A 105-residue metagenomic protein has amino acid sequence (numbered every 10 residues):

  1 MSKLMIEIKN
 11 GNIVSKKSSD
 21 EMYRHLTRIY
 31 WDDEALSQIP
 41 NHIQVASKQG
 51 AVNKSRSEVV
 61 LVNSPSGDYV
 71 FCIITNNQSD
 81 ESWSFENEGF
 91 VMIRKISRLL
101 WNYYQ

Functional and structural regions predicted by a protein language model:
K3-A35, P40-Q105: Structured C-terminal helix/loop/strand segments within mature extracytoplasmic catalytic/sensor domains
